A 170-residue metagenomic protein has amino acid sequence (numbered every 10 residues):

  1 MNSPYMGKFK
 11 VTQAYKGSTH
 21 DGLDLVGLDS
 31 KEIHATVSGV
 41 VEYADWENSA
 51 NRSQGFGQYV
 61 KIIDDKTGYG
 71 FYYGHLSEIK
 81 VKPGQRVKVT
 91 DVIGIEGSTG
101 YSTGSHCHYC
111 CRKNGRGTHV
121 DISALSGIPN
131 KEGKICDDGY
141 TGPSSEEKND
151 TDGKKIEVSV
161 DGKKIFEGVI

Functional and structural regions predicted by a protein language model:
M1-N2, D21, V26, K82-D91 (+2 more regions): Acidic, glycine-rich catalytic/binding loops that coordinate metals and/or anionic ligands
P4-K10, E42, Q58: Beta-strand/loop subdomains of soluble extracytoplasmic proteins
G7-V37, W46: Short glycine/threonine/proline-enriched tight-turn/helix- or strand-capping micro-motif at secondary-structure
H20, A35-K80, S105-K113: Zn2+-dependent peptidoglycan hydrolase active-site motif and core
D21, D29-E32, S77, P83 (+1 more regions): Short, conserved secondary-structure segments in the cores of folded domains
L25, Y59-I62, K88-S102, Y109: Short hydrophobic beta/alpha edge segments that flank linear recognition/processing sites
I33, G39-V41, G84-E96: A structural signal for short beta-strand/turn segments enriched in small hydrophobics and glycine
